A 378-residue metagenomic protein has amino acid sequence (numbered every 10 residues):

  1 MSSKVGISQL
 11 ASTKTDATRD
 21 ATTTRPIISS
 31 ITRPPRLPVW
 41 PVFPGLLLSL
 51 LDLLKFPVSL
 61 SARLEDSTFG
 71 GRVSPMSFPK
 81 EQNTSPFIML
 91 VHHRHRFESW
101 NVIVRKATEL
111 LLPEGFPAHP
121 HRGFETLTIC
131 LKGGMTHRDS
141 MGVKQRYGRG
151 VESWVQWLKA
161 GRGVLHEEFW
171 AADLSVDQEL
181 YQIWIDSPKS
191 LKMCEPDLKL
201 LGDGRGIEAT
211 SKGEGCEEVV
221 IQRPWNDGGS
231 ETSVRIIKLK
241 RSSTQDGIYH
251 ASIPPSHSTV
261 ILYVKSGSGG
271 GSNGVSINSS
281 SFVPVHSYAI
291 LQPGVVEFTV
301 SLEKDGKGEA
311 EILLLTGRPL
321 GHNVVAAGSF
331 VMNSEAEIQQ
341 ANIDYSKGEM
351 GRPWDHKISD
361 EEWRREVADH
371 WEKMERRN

Functional and structural regions predicted by a protein language model:
M1-N378: Jelly-roll (double-stranded beta-helix
